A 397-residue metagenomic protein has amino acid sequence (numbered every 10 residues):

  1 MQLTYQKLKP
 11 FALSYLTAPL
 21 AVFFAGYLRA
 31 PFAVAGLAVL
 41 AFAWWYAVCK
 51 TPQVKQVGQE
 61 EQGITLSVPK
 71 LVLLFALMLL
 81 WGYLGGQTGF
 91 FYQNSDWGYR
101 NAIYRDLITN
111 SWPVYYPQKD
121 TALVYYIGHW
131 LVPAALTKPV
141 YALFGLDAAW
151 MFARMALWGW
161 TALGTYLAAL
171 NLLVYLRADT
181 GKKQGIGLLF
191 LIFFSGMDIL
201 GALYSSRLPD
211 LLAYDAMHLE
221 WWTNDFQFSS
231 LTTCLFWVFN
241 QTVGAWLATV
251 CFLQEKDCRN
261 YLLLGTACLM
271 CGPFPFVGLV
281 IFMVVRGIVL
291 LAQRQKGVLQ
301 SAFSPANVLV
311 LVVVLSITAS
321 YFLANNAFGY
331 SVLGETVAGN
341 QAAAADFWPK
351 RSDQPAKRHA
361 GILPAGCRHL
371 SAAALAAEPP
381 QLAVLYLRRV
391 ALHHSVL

Functional and structural regions predicted by a protein language model:
M1-V68, F194, C367: Membrane-embedded, hydrophobic transmembrane alpha-helices
P19-A25, T232-T233, F252, R259-L279: Membrane-interface alpha helices of multi-pass inner-membrane proteins
V22-G26, A41-W45, S67-S95, T161-A169 (+2 more regions): Transmembrane signal-anchor helices characteristic of membrane glycosylation enzymes that use polyprenol
A38-F42, C251-Q254, G265-L269, G278-Q293: Hydrophobic transmembrane alpha-helices of multi-pass, membrane-embedded glycosylation machinery
E61-V68, T180-G185, Q295-L311: Membrane-interfacial entry segments at the cytosolic side of transmembrane helices
G82-G98, D106, A122, S195-L211 (+2 more regions): Transmembrane catalytic cores of multi-pass membrane glycosyltransferases and polysaccharide-assembly enzymes
L84-L247: Active-site lumenal/periplasmic loops and adjacent helix-entry segments of GT-C-fold, multi-pass membrane
Q241-N260: Membrane-interface transmembrane helices that cradle and orient dolichyl/undecaprenyl
